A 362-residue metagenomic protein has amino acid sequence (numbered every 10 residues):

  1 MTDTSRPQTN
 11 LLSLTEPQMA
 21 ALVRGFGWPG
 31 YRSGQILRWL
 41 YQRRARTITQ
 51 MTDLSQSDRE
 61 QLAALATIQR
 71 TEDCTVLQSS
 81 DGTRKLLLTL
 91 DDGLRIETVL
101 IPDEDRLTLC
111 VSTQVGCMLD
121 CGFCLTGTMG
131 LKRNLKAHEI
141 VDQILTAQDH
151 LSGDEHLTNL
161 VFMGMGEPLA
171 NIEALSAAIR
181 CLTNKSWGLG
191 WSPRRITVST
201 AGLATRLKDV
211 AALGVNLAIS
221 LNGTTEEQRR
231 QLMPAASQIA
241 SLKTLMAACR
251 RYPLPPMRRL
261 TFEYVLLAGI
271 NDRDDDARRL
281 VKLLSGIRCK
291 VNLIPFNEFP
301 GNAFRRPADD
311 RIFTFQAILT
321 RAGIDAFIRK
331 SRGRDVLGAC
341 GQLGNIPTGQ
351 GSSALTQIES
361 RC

Functional and structural regions predicted by a protein language model:
M1-I96, P102, S152, R250-R258 (+1 more regions): Auxiliary Fe-S-binding modules of radical SAM enzymes
S79, S112-T113, S220: Short linear Ser/Thr-Pro motifs
R84, I96, L107-V111, L119 (+1 more regions): Generic beta-strand structural signal
L100-I101, A174: Residue-level structural signal for beta-strand termini and adjacent loop
P102-D142, G153: Canonical Radical SAM [4Fe-4S] cluster-binding loop centered on the CxxxCxxC motif and its immediate flanking residues
D149-F327: Conserved AdoMet/S-adenosylmethionine-binding subsite of the radical SAM
